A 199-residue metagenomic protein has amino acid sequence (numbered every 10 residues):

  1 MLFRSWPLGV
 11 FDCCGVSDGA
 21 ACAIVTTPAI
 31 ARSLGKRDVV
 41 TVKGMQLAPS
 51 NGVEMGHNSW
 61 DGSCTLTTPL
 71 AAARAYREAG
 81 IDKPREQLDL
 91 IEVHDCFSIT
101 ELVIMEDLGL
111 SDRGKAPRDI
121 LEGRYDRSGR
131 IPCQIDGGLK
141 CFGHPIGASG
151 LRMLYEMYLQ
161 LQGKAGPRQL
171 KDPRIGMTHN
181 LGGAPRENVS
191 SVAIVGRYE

Functional and structural regions predicted by a protein language model:
M1-L2: Short, small-residue-biased leader/transition segments that mark boundaries at the very start of proteins
W6-R74, E122-D136, K140, Y155 (+4 more regions): Condensing-enzyme catalytic core mediating Claisen C-C bond formation in acyl metabolism
C22, T67, A71-G80, T100-L108 (+2 more regions): Stable alpha-helical structural segments in soluble proteins, enriched in small hydrophobic residues
R32, A71-Q87, A165: Phosphate/pyrophosphate-binding loops at sites that engage ATP/ADP/AMP, CoA/4′-phosphopantetheine, polyphosphate
G52-S59, H94-R118, P145-G147, A184-V192: Short glycine/threonine-rich loop-to-helix capping motif typified by GTGT followed within a few residues by an Asp-Pro
D89-C96, R174-G182: A glycine-rich phosphate-binding loop feature that marks nucleotide/adenosyl-phosphate handling sites
E101-L161: C-terminal hydrophobic structural anchor segments that stabilize assembly/packing rather than catalytic chemistry
Q160-D172: Glycine-anchored, exposed beta-strand/edge motif detector
